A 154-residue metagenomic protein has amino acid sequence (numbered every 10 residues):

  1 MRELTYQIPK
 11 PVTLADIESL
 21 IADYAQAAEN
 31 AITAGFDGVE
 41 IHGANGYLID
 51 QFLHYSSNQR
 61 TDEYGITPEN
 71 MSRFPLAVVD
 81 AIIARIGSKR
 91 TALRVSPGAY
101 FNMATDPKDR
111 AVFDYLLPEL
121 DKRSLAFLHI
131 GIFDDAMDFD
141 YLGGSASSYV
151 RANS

Functional and structural regions predicted by a protein language model:
M1-S154: Flavin-dependent oxidoreductase catalytic cores
